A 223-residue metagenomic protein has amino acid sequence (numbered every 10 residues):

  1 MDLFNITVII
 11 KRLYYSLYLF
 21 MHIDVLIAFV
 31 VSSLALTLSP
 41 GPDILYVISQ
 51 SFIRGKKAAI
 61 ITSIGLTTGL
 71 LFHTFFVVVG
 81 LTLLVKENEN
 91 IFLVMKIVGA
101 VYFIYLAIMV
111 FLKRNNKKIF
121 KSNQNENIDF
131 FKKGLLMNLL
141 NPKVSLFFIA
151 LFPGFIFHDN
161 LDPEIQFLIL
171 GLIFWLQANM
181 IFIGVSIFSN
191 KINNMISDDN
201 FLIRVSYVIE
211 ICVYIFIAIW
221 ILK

Functional and structural regions predicted by a protein language model:
F4-L38, K56-I64, Q124-L140, I165-W175: Small-residue-enriched transmembrane helix starts and helix-helix packing motifs in multi-pass inner-membrane proteins
I23-L93, A150-L170: Juxtamembrane transmembrane-helix termini in multi-pass membrane transport proteins
K57-F130, F188: Membrane helix-loop-helix hairpins that form the core translocation module of multi-pass transporters
T68-G69, L136-V144, S206-E210: Select subsegments of transmembrane alpha-helices in polytopic membrane proteins, especially boundary-proximal
F76-V78, L140-S145, V213-K223: Hydrophobic alpha-helical transmembrane segments in multi-pass integral membrane proteins
E87-N115, A178-V185, N193-K223: Selective transmembrane alpha-helices of multi-pass membrane proteins
